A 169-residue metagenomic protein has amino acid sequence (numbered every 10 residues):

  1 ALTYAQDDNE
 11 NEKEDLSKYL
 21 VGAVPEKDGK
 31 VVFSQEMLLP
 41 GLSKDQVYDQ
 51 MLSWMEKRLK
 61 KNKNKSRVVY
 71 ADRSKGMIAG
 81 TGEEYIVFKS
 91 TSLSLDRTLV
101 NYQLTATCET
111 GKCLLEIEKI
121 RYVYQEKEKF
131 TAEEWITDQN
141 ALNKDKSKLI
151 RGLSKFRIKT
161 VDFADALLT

Functional and structural regions predicted by a protein language model:
Q6-T169: Ser/Thr-rich, low-complexity intrinsically disordered terminal regions
